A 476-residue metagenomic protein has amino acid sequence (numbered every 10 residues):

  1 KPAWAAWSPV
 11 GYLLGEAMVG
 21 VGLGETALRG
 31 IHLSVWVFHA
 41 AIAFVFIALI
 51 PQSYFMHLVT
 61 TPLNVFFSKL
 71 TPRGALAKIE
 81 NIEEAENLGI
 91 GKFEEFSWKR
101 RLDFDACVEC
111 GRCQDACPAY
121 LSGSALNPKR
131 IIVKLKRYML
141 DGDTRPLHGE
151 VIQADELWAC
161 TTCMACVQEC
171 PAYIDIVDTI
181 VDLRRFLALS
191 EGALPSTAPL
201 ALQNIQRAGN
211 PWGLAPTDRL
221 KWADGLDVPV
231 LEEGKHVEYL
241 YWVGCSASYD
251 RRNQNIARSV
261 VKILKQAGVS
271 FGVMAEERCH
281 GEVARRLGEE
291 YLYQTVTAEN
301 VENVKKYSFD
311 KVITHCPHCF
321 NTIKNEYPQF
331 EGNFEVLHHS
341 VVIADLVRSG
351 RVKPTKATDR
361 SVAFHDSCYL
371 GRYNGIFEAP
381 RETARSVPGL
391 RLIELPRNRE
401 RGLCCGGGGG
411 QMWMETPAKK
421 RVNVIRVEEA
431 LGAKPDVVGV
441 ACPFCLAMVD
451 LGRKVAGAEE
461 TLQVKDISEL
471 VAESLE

Functional and structural regions predicted by a protein language model:
K1-G91, F96-W98: Membrane-embedded alpha-helical bundles of multi-pass integral membrane proteins
H57, V108-G111, D115, K129 (+13 more regions): Feature representing long, continuous alpha-helical segments
R73-R100, R130-E150, E378-G389, G410-K420: Short, charged low-complexity linear segments at domain edges
N87-A116, Y120: Extended, intrinsically disordered cytoplasmic tails
E95-F104, L126-I132, K136-Y327, E331 (+1 more regions): Iron-sulfur-cluster electron-transfer modules
V243-H338, Y369-S386, R391-E476: Cofactor-cradling patches in redox/metallo enzymes
R348-A384: C-terminal amphipathic alpha-helical segment
